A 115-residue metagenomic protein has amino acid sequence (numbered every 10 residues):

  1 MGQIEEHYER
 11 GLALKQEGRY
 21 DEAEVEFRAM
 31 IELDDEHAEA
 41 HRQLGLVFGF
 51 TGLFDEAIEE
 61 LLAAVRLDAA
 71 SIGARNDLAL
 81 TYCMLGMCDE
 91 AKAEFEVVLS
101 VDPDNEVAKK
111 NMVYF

Functional and structural regions predicted by a protein language model:
E5, R10, Q16-A29, F50-A63 (+1 more regions): Structural signature of tandem alpha-helical TPR/SEL1-like repeats, specifically the intra-repeat loop/turn
A63-M84: Mid-chain, well-packed structural core segment of small domains
C83-V113: TPR/TPR-like (Sel1-like) alpha-helical repeat modules
